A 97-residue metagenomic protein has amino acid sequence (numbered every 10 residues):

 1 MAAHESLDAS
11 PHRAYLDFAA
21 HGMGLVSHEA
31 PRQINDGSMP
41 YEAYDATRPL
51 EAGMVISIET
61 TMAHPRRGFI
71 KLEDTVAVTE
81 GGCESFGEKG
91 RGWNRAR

Functional and structural regions predicted by a protein language model:
M1-R32, A52: Active-site cores enriched in adjacent His and Asp/Glu residues with nearby glycine-rich loops that coordinate divalent
A19, S27-R97: Charged, cofactor-coupling segments
